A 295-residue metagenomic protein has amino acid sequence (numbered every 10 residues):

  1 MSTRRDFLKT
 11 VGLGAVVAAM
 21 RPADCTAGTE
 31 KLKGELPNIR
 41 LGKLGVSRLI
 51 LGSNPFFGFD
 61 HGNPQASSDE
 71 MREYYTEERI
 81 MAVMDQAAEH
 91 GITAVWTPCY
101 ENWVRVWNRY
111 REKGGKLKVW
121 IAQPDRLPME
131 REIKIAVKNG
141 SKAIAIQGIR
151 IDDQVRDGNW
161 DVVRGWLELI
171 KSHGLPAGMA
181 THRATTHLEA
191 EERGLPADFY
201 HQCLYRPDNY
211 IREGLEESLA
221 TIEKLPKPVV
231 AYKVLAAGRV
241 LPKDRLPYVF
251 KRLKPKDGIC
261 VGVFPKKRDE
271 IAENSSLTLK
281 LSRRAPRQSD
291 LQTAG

Functional and structural regions predicted by a protein language model:
M1, D6-A27: N-terminal export signals
R5, R126-M129, I149-G295: Beta/alpha (TIM)-barrel catalytic core signal, keyed to glycine-rich beta->alpha loops juxtaposed to Asp/Glu that bind
T10, H90, N139, R193-L195 (+1 more regions): Structural motif
P22-I50: C-terminal segment of N-terminal export signals and the immediately downstream linker at the start of the mature
K43-D69: N-terminal small/glycine-rich loop or linker at the start of catalytic domains across soluble metabolic enzymes
S47, T93-A94, K142, D198 (+1 more regions): Short acidic/polar active-site loop segments enriched in Thr and Asp
G62-E77, W120-L127, G238-V240: Active-site mouth loops of central-metabolism enzymes
E77, M84, A88-R156: Active-site beta->alpha loop and helix N-cap motifs at the rims of alpha/beta catalytic domains
